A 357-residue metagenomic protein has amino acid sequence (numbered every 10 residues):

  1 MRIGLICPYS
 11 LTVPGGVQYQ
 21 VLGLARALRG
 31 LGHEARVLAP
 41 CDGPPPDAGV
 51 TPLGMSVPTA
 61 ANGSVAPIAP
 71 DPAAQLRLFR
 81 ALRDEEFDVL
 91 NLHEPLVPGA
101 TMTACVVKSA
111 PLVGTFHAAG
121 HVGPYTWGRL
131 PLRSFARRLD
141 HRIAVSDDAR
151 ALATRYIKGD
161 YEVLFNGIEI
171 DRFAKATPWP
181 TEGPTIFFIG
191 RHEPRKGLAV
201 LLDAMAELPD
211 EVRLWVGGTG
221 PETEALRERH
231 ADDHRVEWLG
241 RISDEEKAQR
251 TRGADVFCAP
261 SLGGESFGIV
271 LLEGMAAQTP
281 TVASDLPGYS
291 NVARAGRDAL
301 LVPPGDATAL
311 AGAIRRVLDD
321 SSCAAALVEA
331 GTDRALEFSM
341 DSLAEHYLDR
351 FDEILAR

Functional and structural regions predicted by a protein language model:
C7-P14, V21-L22, R26-A73, R77-A81: N-terminal strand-loop element at the rim of the active site of nucleotide-sugar-dependent glycosyltransferases
D148, G167: Carbohydrate-associated surface elements
T177-P209, W215: Conserved donor-binding/catalytic core segment of Leloir-type glycosyltransferases
E224-E246: Nucleotide-activated donor-binding/catalytic signature segment of Leloir-type glycosyltransferases, i.e., the conserved
R241-I242, Q249-A254, Y347: Short alpha-helical donor nucleotide-sugar binding micro-motif in glycosyltransferases
P280-A283: Short hydrophobic beta-strand element within catalytic cores of glycosyltransferases and related nucleotide-activated
A295-G296, L300-A307, R316-S322, L336: Conserved acidic donor-binding segment of nucleotide-sugar-dependent glycosyltransferases
C323-E337, D349: A short, well-ordered alpha-helix in the C-terminal region of glycosyltransferases
